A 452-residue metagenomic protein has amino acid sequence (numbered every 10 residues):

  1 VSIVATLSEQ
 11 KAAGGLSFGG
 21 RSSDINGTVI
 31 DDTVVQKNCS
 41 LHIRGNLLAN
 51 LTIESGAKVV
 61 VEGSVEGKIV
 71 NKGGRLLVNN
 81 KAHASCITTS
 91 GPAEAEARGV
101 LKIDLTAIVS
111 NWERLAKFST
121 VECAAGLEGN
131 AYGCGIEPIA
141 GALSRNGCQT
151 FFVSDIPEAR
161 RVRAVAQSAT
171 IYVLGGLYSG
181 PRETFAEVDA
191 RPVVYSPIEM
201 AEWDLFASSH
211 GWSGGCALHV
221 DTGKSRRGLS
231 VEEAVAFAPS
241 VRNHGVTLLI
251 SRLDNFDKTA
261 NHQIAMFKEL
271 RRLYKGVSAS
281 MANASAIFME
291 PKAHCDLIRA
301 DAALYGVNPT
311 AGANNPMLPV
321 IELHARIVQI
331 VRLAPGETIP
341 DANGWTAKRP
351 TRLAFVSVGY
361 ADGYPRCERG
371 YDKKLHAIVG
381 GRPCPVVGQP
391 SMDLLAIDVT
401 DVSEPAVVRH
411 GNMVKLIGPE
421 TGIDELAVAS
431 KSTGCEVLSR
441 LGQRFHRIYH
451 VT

Functional and structural regions predicted by a protein language model:
V1-A95: Extended beta-solenoid/beta-helix repeat architectures
I3-V4, R98-E113, K117, E158 (+5 more regions): Active-site anion/phosphate-binding pocket segments in diverse small-molecule metabolic enzymes
A13, V162, I327: Conserved catalytic and cofactor-binding micro-motifs that handle phosphate-bearing ligands or nucleotide cofactors
S17-F18, V34-Q36, I53, S144-R145 (+2 more regions): Flexible, charged surface loops at secondary-structure boundaries
L41, G45, V59, G63 (+7 more regions): Preference for bulky hydrophobic residues occupying beta-strand positions in well-ordered beta-sheet regions
G99-S110, V121-S280, F288, H294: Active-site-proximal beta-alpha core segment in soluble small-molecule metabolic enzymes
